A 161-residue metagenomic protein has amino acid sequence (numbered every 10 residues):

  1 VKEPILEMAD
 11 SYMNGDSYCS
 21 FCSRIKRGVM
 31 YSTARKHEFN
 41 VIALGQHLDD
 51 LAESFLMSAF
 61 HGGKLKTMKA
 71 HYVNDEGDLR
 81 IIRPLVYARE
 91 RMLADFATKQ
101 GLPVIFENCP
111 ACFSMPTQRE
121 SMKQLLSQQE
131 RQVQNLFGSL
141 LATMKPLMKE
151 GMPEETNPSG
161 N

Functional and structural regions predicted by a protein language model:
V1-M57, H61, R91-K99: ATP-dependent adenylation/nucleotidyltransferase module used to activate substrates
V1-S17, D75-L79, E150-G160: Mobile, glycine- and charge-enriched loop segments and immediately flanking short secondary-structure elements within
G15, G28, G45, G62-G63 (+5 more regions): Residue-identity detector for glycine
C22-A34, H71-E76, L126-M144: Short, basic, helix/turn surface patches
V41-I42, D49-S121, L125-Q128: Catalytic subdomain that performs nucleotidyl-dependent activation
L102-N161: The feature marks non-catalytic terminal segments
